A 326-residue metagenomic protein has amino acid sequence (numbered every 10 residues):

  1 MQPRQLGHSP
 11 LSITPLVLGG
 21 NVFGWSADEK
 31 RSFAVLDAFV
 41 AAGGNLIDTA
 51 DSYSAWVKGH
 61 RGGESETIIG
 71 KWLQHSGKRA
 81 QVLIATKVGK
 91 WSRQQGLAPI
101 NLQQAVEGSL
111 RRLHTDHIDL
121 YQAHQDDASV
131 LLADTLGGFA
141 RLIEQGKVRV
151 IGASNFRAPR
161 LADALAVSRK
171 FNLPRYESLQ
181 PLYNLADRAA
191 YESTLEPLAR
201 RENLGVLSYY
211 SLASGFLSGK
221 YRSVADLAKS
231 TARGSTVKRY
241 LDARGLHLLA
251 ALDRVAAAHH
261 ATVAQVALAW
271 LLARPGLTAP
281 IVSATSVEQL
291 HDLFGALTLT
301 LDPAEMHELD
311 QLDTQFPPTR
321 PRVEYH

Functional and structural regions predicted by a protein language model:
M1-V82: N-terminal binding-site loop/beta-alpha segment at the start of enzyme catalytic domains that lines or forms
H8, V40-A41, G70-Q81, L110-H114 (+2 more regions): Acidic (Asp/Glu)-rich catalytic clusters
G20-K30, V88-I100, S129: Active-site mouth loops of central-metabolism enzymes
D28-F39, L97-R112, L161-A166: Short, acidic/polar
L46-A50, L83-T86, H117-Q122, G152-A153 (+1 more regions): Short beta-strand segments at enzyme active-site cores
Y53-K58, W91-Q95, D292: A short acidic, helix-capping loop that chelates divalent metal ions and anchors anionic groups
L110-S129: Active-site groove signature of glycoside hydrolases
D126, V130-Q311, F316, V323-H326: Beta/alpha (TIM)-barrel catalytic core signal, keyed to glycine-rich beta->alpha loops juxtaposed to Asp/Glu that bind
